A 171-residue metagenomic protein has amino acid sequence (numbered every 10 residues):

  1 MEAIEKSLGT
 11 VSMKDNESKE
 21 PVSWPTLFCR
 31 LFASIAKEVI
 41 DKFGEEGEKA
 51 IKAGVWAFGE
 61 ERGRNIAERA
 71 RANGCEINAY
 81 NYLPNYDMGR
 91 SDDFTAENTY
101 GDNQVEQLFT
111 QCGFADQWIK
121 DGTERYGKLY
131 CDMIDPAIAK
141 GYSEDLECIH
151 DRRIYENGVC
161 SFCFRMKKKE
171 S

Functional and structural regions predicted by a protein language model:
M1-Q104, G113-Y130, K140-G141, D145-S161 (+1 more regions): N-terminal accessory segment detector
M133-I134: A recognition module on extended beta-rich or small alphabeta surfaces enriched in W/G with H and D/E
